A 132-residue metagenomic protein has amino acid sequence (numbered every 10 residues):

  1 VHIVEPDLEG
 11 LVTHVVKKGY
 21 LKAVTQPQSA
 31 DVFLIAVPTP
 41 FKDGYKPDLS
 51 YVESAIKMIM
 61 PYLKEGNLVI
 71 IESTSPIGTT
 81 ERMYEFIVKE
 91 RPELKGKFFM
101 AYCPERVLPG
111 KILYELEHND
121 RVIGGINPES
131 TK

Functional and structural regions predicted by a protein language model:
V1-K132: Structural/interface elements that position substrates and couple domains in central-metabolism enzymes
